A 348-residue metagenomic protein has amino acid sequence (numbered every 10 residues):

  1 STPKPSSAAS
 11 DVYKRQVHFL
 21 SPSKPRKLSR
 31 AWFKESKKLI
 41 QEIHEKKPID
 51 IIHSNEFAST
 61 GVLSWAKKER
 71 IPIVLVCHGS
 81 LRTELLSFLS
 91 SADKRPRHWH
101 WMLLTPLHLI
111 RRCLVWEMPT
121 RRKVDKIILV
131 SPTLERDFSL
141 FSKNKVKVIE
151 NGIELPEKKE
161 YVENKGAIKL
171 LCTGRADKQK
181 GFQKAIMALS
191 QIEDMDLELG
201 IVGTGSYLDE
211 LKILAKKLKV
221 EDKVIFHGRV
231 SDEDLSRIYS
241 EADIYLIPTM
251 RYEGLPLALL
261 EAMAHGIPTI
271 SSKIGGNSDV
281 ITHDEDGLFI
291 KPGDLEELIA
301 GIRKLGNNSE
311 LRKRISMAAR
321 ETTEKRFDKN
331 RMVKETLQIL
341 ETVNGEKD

Functional and structural regions predicted by a protein language model:
S1-A9, Y13: Single conserved hydrophobic/aromatic residue that forms the stacking wall/gate of nucleotide- or nucleobase-binding
L81, R97-I127: Membrane-proximal helix-turn-helix segments that form the acceptor-binding/catalytic region of lipid-linked
T133, G152: Carbohydrate-associated surface elements
I168, C172-Q191, S206-K212, E296: A conserved mid-protein helix/loop that constitutes part of the nucleotide-sugar donor-binding site
K212-V230: Nucleotide-activated donor-binding/catalytic signature segment of Leloir-type glycosyltransferases, i.e., the conserved
R229-V230, R237-A242: Short alpha-helical donor nucleotide-sugar binding micro-motif in glycosyltransferases
P268-S271: Short hydrophobic beta-strand element within catalytic cores of glycosyltransferases and related nucleotide-activated
T282-D284, L288-L295, K304-S309: Conserved acidic donor-binding segment of nucleotide-sugar-dependent glycosyltransferases
